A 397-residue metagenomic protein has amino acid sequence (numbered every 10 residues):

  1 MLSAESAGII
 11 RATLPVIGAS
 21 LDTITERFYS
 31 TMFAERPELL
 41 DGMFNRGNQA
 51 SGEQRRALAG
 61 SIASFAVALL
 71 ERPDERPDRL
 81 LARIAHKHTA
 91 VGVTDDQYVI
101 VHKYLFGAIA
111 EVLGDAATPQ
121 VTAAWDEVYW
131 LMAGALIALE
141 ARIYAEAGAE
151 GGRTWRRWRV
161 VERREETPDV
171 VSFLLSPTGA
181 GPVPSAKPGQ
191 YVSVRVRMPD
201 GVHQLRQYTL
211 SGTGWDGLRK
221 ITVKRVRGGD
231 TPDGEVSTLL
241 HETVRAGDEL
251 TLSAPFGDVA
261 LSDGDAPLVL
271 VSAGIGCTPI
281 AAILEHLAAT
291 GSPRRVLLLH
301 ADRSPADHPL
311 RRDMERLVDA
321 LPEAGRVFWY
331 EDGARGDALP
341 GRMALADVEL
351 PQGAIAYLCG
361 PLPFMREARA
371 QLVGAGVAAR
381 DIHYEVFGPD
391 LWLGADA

Functional and structural regions predicted by a protein language model:
M1-W155: Globin-like tetrapyrrole-binding proteins
A149-E249, D302-S304, E315, Y330-G333: Ferredoxin-reductase
G189, G276, P361: Short, conserved phosphate/pyrophosphate- and ester-handling motifs at nucleotide-, phospho-/glycolipid
R197-G201, A254-V259: Short, charged beta-turn/beta-strand-edge "cap" motif at the junction between a beta-strand and an adjacent loop
Q207-G217, S262-G274: Short, compositionally biased
A260, V269-V271, I275-A289: Phosphate-binding glycine-rich loops and their immediate beta-loop-alpha structural context
P267-V269, L297, I355: Structural motif
L299-A397: Reductase modules of NAD(P)H-dependent flavoproteins
